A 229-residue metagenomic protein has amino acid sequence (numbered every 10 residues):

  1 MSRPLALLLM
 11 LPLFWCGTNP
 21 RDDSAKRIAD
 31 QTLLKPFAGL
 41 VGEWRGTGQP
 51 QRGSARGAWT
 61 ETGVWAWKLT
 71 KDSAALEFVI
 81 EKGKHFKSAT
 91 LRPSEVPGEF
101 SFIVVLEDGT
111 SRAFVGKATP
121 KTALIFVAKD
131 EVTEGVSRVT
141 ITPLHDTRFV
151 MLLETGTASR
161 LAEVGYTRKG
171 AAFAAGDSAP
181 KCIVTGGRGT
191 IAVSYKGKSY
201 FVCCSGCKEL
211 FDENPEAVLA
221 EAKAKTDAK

Functional and structural regions predicted by a protein language model:
A6-F14: Bacterial N-terminal signal peptides
L13-K26: Bacterial Sec-dependent signal peptides at the C-terminal "C-region" and cleavage site
K26, V150-D177: Edge beta-strand at a domain terminus
I28-R45, A171-D177: N-terminal helix-cap/turn-to-beta initiation motif at the start of protein domains
P36-S54, E61-G63: Tryptophan-anchored aromatic micro-motifs
R56-P97, F102: N-terminal glycine/threonine-rich, aromatic-flanked beta-hairpin/loop signature
P120-T122, P143-T147: Residue-level recognition of beta-strand termini and adjacent short loop/turns
C182: Short cysteine-rich clusters marking metal-coordination/redox-active sites
